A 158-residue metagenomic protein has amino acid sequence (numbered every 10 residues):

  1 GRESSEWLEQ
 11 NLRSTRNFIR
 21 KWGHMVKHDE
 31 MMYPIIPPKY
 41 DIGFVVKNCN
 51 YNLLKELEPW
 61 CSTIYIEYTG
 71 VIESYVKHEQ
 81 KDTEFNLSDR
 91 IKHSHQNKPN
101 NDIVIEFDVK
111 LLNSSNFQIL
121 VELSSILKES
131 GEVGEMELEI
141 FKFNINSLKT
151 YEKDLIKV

Functional and structural regions predicted by a protein language model:
R2-N52, P59-E73, H78-D102, E129-V158: C-terminal, non-catalytic tails of nucleotide-sugar-dependent glycosyltransferases
C49-L54, V71-E73, V109-Q118: Short acidic, S/G/P-rich loop/turn micro-motifs used as interaction or catalytic elements
E56-S62, S114-S125: Surface-exposed flexible segments
R90-Q118, E122: Short, well-ordered secondary-structure micro-motifs within conserved domains or adaptor modules
